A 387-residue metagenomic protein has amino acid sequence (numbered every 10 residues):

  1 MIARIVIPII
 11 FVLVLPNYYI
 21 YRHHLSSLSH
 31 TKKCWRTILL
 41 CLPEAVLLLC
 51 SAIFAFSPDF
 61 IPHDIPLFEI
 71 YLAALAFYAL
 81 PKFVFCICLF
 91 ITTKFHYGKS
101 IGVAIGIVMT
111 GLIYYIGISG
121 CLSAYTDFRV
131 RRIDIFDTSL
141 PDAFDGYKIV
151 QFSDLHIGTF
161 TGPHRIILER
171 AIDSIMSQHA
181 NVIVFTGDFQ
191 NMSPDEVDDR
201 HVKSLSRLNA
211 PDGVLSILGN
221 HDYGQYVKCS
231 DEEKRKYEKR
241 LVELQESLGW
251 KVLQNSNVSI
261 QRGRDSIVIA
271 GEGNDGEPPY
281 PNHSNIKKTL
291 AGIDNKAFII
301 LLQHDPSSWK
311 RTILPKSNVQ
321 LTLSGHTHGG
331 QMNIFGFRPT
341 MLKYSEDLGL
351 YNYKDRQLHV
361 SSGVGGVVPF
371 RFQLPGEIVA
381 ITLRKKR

Functional and structural regions predicted by a protein language model:
M1-T126: Non-catalytic terminal accessory segments
A3-L28, F56-D64, T110-D195, D199-S204 (+1 more regions): N-terminal active-site segment of His-dependent metallophosphoesterases
F90-K94, T138-L140, K386: Generic structural motif
A143-R387: Soluble catalytic domains of enzymes that build or remodel membrane lipids, polysaccharides, and related
